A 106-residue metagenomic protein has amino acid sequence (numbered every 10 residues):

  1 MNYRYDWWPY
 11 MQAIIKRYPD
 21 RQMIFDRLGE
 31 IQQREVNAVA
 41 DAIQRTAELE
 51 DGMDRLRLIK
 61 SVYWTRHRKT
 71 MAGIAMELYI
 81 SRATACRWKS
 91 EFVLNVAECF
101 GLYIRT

Functional and structural regions predicted by a protein language model:
M1-L49, T84, F100-T106: N-terminal interaction/assembly modules
Y10, D54-L58, W88: Residue-level detector of well-ordered alpha-helical segments, enriched for hydrophobic/aromatic packing positions
Q44, Y63-R68, V93, A97: Amphipathic alpha-helical core segments of compact helical bundles
E50-K69: Short amphipathic alpha helix immediately N-terminal
R66-S81: Helix-turn-helix DNA-binding module
A85-C99: DNA major-groove recognition helices of helix-turn-helix
